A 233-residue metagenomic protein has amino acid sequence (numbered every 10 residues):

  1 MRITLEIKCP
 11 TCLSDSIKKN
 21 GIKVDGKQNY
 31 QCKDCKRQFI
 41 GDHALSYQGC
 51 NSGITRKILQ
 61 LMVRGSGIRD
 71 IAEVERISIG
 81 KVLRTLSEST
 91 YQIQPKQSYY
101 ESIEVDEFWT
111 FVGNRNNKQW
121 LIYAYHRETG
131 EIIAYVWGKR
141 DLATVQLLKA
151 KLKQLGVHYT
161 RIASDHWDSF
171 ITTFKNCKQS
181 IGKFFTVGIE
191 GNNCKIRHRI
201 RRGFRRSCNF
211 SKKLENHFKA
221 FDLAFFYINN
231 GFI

Functional and structural regions predicted by a protein language model:
M1-I233: Residue-level recognition of single "structural anchor" positions that define or cap local secondary structure
